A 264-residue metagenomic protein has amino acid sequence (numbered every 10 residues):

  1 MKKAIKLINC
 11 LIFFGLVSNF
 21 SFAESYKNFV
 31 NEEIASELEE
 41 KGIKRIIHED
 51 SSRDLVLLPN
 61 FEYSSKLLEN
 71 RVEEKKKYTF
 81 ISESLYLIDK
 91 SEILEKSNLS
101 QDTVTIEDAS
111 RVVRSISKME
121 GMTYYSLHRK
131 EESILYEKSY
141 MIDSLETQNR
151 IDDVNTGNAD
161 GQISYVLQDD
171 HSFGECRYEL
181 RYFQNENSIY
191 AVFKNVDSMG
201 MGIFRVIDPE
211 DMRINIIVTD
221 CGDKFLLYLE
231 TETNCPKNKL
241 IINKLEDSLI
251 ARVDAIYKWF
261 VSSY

Functional and structural regions predicted by a protein language model:
M1-N9: Bacterial N-terminal signal peptides that target proteins for export
N9-S18: Bacterial N-terminal signal peptides
N19-A23: Sec/Tat signal peptide C-region and signal peptidase I cleavage site
S25-H171: Hydrophobic ligand-binding cavity/cleft-lining segments
D169, Q184, F193-D197, G222 (+1 more regions): A mature extracytoplasmic/lumenal domain signature
R177-Q184, R213-T219: Hydrophobic/aromatic beta-strand elements that line small-molecule binding cavities or substrate pockets in beta-rich
G200-I242: Beta-strand/loop substructures that line and gate deep hydrophobic ligand-binding cavities in soluble
P236, I241-Y264: A conserved amphipathic terminal alpha-helix motif
